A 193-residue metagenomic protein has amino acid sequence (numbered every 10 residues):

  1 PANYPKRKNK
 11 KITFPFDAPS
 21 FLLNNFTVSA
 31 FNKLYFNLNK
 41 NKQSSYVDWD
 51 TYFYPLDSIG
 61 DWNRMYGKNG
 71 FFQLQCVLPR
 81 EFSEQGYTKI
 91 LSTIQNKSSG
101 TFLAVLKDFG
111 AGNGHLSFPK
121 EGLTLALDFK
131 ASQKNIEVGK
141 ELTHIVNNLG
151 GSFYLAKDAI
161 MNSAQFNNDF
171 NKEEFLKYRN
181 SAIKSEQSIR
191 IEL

Functional and structural regions predicted by a protein language model:
P1-V138: C-terminal substrate-recognition/cap domain of FAD-linked oxidoreductases
K33-N37, M65, T93, I145 (+2 more regions): Residues that form generic nucleotide/phosphate-binding pockets
I94-F102, H144-F153: A common structural junction motif
K134-E137, N147-L193: Activity-critical C-terminal alpha-helical subdomain
